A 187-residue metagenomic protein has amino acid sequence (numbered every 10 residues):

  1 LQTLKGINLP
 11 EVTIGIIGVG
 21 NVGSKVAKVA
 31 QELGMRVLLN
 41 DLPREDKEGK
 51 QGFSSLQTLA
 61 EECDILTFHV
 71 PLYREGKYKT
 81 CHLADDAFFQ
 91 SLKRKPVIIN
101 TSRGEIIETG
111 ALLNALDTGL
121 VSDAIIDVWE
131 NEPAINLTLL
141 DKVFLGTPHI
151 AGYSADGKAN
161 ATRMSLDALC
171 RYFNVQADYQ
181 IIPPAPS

Functional and structural regions predicted by a protein language model:
L1-L4, Q31-M35, R163-R171: Oxidoreductase and adenylate-handling cofactor-binding alpha/beta cores
L1-T13, K25-K28: Phosphate-binding beta-alpha-beta segment of Rossmann-like dinucleotide-binding domains, i.e., the NAD(P)
V12-G15, R36: Residues that mark the start of a beta-strand
I17-G20: Glycine-rich Rossmann-fold phosphate-binding loop(s) that bind the pyrophosphate of adenine dinucleotide cofactors
A27, Q31, L116: Gly/Ala-rich phosphate-binding loop of Rossmann-like dinucleotide-binding domains, activating on the conserved
E32-G49: NAD(P)-binding Rossmann-fold cofactor-contacting core
R44-L137: Rossmann-like adenosine-cofactor binding region
K95, S102-S187: Rossmann-like dinucleotide-binding domain for NAD(H)/NADP(H)
